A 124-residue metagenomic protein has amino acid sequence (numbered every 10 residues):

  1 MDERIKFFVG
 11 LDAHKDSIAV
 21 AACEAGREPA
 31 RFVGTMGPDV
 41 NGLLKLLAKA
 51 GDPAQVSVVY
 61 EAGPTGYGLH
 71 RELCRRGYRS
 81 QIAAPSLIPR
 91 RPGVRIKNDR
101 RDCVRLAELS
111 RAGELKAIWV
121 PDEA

Functional and structural regions predicted by a protein language model:
M1-A124: Phosphate- and other anionic-substrate recognition elements at nucleic-acid/protein interfaces
